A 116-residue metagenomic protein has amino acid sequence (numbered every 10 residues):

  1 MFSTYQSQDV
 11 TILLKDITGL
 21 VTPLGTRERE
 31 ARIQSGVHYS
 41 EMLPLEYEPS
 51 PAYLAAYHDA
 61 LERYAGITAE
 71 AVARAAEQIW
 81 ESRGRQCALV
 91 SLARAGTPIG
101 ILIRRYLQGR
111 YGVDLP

Functional and structural regions predicted by a protein language model:
M1-P116: PRPP-associated nucleotide enzymes
